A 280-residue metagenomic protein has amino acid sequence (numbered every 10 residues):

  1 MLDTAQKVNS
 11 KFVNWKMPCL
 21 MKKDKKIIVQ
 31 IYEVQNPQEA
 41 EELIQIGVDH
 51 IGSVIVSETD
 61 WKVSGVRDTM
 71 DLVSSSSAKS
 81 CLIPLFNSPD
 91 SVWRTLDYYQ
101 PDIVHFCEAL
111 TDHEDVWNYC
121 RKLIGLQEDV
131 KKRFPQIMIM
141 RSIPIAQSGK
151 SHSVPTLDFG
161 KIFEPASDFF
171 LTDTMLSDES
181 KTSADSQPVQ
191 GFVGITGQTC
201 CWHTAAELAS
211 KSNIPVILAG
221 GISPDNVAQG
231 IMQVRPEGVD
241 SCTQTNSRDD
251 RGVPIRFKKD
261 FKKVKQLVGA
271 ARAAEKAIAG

Functional and structural regions predicted by a protein language model:
A5, F12-I31: N-terminal amphipathic alpha-helix/helix-capping segment at the start of soluble metabolic enzymes
K22-K23, I44, M70-S74, L96 (+4 more regions): Surface-exposed amphipathic alpha-helices with a cationic face
E42-G52, Y98-D102: Catalytic domains of carbohydrate-active enzymes, especially glycoside hydrolases
L43, V104, F170, C201 (+3 more regions): Conserved, mostly hydrophobic/aromatic
D49-T59, H105-D115, T174-L176, V234-F261: Glycine-rich phosphate-binding active-site loops on the catalytic face of alpha/beta enzymes
I55-E58, S75-D97, I103-K211: Conserved anion-binding
V66-V73, D115-Y119, I124-L126, V130 (+2 more regions): C-terminal helical cap(s) of enzyme catalytic domains, especially alpha/beta-barrels
I217-R235, N246-D249: A C-terminal functional module that forms or caps the active site or interfaces directly with catalytic machinery
